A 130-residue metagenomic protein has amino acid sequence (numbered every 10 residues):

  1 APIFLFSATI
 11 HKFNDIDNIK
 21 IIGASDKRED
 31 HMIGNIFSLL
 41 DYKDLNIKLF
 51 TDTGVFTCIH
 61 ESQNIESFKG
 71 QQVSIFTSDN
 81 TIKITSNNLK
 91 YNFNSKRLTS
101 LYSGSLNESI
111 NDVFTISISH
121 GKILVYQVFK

Functional and structural regions predicted by a protein language model:
A1-L45: Acidic/Gly/His-enriched mid-domain segments of enzyme catalytic cores or analogous surface patches that mediate
K20-I21, L45-L49, V55-F56, S86-K90 (+1 more regions): N-terminal start-of-chain detector that recognizes signal peptides and the immediate post-cleavage beginning
I22-A24, F50, F76: Short beta-strand segments
A24, D52, V128-K130: Cofactor-binding loop segments of dinucleotide-utilizing enzymes, especially the Rossmann-like FAD- and NAD(P)+-binding
D26, G54-F56, N80-I82: Short Gly/Pro-enriched loop/turn and capping motifs at secondary-structure junctions
N35, L40-D41, L45-F68: Class I SAM-dependent methyltransferase SAM-binding "motif I" and its flanking Rossmann-like core
I59-K130: Long, charged alpha-helical interface segments
